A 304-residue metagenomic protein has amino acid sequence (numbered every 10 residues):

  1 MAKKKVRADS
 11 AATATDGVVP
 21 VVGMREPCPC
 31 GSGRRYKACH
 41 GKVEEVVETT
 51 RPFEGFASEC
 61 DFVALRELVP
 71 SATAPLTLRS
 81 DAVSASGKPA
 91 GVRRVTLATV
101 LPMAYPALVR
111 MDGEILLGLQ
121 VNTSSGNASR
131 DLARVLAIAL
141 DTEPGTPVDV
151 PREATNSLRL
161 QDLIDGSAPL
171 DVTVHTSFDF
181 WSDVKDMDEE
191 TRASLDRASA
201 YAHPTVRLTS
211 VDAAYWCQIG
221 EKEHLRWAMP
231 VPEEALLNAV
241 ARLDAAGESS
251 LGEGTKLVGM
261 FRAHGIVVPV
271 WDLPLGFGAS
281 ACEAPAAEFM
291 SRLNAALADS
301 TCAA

Functional and structural regions predicted by a protein language model:
M1-G87: Acidic/negatively charged segments and metal-coordination signatures
C28, C217, G259-A263: Short acidic-hydrophobic surface loop/beta-edge motif
E48-V109, I164-L195: Short Lys/Arg-enriched alpha/beta "domain-start" segment
R110-K222: Internal, hydrophobic cores of structured domains that mediate oligomerization or house catalytic pockets within large
L119-V121, W227-V231, W271-L275: Short beta-strand-to-loop capping motifs
I219-N238: A short acidic-to-branched-hydrophobic micro-motif
V240-G259: Short acidic, Pro/Gly- and aromatic-enriched capping/linker segments at domain boundaries
G254-A304: Alpha-helical oligomerization segments
